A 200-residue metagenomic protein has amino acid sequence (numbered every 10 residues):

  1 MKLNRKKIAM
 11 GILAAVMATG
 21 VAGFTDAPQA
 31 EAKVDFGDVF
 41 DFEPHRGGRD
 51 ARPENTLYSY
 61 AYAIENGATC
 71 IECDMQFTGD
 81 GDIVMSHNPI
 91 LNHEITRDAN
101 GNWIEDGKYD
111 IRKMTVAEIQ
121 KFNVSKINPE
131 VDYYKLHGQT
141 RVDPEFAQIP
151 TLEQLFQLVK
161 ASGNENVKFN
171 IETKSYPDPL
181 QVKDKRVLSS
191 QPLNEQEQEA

Functional and structural regions predicted by a protein language model:
M1-N4: N-terminal secretory signal peptides that target proteins for export/translocation
A9-L13, G20-A200: Phosphate-group recognition and catalysis centered on beta-loop-alpha active-site segments
